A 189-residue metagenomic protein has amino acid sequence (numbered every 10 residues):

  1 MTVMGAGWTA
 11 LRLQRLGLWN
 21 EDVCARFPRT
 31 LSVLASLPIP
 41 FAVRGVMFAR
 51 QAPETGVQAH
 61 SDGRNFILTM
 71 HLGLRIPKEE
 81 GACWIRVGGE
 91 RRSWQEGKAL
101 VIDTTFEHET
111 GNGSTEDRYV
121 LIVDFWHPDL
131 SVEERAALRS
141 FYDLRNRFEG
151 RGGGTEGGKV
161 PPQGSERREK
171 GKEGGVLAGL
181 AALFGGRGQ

Functional and structural regions predicted by a protein language model:
M1-L68, L74-R75, E80-C83, G113 (+2 more regions): Fe(II)/2-oxoglutarate oxygenase catalytic core
M47, G88-E90: Short, conserved secondary-structure segments in the cores of folded domains
E90-E107: Conserved metal-binding segment of the jelly-roll/cupin
